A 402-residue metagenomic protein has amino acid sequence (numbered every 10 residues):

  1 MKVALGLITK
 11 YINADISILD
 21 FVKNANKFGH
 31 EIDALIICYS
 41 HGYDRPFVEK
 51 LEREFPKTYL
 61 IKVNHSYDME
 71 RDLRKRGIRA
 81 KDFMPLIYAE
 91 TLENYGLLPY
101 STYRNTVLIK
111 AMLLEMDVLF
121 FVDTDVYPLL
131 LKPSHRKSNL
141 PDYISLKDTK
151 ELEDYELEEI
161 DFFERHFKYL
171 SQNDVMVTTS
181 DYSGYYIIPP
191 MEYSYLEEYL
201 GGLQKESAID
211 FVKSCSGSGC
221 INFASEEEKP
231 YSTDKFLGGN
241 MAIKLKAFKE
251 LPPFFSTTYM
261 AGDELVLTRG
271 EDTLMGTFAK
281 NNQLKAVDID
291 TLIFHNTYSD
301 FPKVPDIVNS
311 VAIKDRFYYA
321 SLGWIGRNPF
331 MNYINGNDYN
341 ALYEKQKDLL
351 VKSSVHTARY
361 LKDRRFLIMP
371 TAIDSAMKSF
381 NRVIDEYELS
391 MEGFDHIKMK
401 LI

Functional and structural regions predicted by a protein language model:
K2-V3, A25-C38, P56-Y59: Short loop->beta transition adjacent to catalytic acidic/histidine clusters or analogous donor-positioning motifs
V3, I8-N13, S17-D20, H41 (+8 more regions): Terminal low-complexity segments of carbohydrate-biosynthetic enzymes
I37-D44, S183, L292-I293: Short beta-alpha junction loops
F47-L114: Active-site-proximal specificity loops/subdomain of glycosyltransferases
M116-L131, S145: Short beta-strand-to-loop acidic/aromatic patch adjacent to the donor-nucleotide binding site
L129-F255: Conserved catalytic core of nucleotide-sugar-dependent glycosyltransferases
M260-L274: Acidic donor-binding loop at a coil-to-helix junction in glycosyltransferase catalytic cores that engages
N281-I307: Active-site donor/metal-binding and catalytic loop motifs of nucleotide-sugar-dependent glycosylation enzymes
